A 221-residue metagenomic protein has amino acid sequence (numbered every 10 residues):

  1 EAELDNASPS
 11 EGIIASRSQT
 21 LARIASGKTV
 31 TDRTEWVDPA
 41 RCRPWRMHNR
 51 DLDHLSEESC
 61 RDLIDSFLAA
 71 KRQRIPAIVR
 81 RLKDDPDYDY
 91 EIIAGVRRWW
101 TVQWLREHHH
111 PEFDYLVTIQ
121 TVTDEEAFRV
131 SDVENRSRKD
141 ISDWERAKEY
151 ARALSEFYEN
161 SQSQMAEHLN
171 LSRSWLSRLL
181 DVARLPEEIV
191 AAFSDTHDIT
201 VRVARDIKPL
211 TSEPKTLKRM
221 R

Functional and structural regions predicted by a protein language model:
E1-T118: Short, charged/polar connector segments at secondary-structure boundaries
I13-I14, T34-P39, T121-V122, R136-R138 (+2 more regions): Short, flexible segments with low predicted structural confidence
T20, S59-D62, A127, S131 (+3 more regions): Exposed alpha-helical structural elements
R72, V122-D124, D181: Short connector loops/turns at beta-strand edges and beta->alpha or beta->beta junctions
W100-H168: Amphipathic, charge-rich alpha-helical segments that serve as recognition/docking helices
I141-N160, Q164-R221: Amphipathic alpha-helical extensions and coiled-coil-like segments
